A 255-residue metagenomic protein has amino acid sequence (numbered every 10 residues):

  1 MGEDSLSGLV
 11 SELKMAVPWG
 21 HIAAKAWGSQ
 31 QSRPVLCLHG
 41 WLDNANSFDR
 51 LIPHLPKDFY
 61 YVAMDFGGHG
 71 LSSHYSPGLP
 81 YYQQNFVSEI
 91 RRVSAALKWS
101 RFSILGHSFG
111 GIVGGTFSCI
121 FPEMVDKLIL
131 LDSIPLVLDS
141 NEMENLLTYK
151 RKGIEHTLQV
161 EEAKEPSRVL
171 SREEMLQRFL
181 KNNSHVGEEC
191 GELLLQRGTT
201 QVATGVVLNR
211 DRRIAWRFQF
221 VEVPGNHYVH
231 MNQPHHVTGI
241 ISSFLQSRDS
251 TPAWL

Functional and structural regions predicted by a protein language model:
M1-C37, P56-Y60, W99-S100, P135 (+1 more regions): Alpha/beta-hydrolase fold catalytic core
S5-G20, P56-F109, C119-F121, N141-L147 (+1 more regions): Active-site loop/oxyanion-hole signature of alpha/beta-hydrolase fold enzymes
K25-H74: Conserved HGGG/HGGXW glycine-rich cap/lid loop of the alpha/beta-hydrolase fold
L36, V62-M64, H107, L131 (+1 more regions): The conserved SAM/SAH-binding core of class I Rossmann-like methyltransferase domains, concentrating on the hydrophobic
G115-I120, M124-R172: Flexible "cap/lid" loop of the alpha/beta hydrolase fold
P166-Q219: Alpha/beta-hydrolase
F218-Y228: Catalytic histidine neighborhood in serine/cysteine hydrolases with alpha/beta-hydrolase-type architecture
N226-G239: Catalytic histidine-centered segment of alpha/beta-hydrolase-like enzymes
